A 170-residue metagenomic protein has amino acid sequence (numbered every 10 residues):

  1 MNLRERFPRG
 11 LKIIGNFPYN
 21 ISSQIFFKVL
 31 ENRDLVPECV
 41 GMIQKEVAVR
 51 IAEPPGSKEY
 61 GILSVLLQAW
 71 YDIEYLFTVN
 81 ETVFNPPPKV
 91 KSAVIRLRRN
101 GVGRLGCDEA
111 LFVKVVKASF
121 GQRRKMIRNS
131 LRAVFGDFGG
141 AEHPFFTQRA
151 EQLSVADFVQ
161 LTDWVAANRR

Functional and structural regions predicted by a protein language model:
M1-A118, A156-W164, R170: Catalytic cores of RNA-modifying enzymes
R99, V116-R170: C-terminal lobe and adjacent flexible extensions of AdoMet/dcAdoMet transferase-like proteins
